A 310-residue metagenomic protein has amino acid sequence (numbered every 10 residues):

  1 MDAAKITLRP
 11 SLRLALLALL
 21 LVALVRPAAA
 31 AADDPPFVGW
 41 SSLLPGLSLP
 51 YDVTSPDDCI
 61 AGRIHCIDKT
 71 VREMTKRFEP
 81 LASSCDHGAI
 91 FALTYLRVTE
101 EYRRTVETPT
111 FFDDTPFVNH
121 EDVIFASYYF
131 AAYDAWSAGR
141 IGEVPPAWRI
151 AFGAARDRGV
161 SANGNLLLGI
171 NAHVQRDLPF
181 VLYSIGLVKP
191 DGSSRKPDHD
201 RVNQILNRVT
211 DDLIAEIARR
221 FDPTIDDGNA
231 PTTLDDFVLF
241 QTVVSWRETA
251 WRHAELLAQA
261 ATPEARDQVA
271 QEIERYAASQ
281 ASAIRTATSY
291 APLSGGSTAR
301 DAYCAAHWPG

Functional and structural regions predicted by a protein language model:
D2-A15: Bacterial N-terminal signal peptides that target proteins for export
L14-R26: Bacterial N-terminal signal peptides
R26-D33: Sec-dependent signal peptide cleavage junction
D33-H120, S127, A132: Leu/Val/Ala/Ile-rich N-terminal alpha-helices, chiefly Sec-type signal peptides and the beginnings
D34-L47, T54, P231-G310: A cross-kingdom marker for long, charged
V38-W40, Y95-K189: Long acidic/polar interaction regions in large eukaryotic complex-forming proteins
T70-E73, R77, T94-R97, E101 (+10 more regions): Charge-rich, solvent-exposed alpha-helical interaction surfaces
Q175-V244: Short helix-loop boundary/capping segments
